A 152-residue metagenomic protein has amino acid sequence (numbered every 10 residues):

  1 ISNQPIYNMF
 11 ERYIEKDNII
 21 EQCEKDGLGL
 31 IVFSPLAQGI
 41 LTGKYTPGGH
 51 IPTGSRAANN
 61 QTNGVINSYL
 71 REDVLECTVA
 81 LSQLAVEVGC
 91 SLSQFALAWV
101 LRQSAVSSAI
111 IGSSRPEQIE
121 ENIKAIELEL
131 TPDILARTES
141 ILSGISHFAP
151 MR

Functional and structural regions predicted by a protein language model:
I1-S140: Beta/alpha (TIM)-barrel catalytic core signal, keyed to glycine-rich beta->alpha loops juxtaposed to Asp/Glu that bind
F148: Substrate/cofactor-recognition hotspot
R152: Cysteine/selenocysteine-centered motifs that mediate thiol-based redox chemistry or coordinate metal-sulfur cofactors
